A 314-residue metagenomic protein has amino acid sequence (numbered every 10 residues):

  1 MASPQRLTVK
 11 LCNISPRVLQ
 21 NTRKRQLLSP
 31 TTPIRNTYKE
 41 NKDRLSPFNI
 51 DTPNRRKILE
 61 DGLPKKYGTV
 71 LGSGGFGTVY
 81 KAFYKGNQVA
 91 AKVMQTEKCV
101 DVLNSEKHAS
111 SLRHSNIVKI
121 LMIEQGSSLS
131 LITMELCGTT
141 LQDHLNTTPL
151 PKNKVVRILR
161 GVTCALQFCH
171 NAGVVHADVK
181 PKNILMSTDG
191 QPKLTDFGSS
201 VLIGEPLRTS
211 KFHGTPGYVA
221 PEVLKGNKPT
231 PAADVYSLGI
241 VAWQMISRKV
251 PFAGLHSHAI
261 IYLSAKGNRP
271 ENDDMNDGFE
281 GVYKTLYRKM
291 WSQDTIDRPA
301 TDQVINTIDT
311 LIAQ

Functional and structural regions predicted by a protein language model:
Q95-S115: The N-lobe alphaC helix and its flanking beta3-alphaC-beta4 segment of protein kinase-like domains, centered on
K119-S128: Short beta-strand micro-motifs within the conserved protein kinase catalytic domain, predominantly in the N-lobe
S127-T140: Conserved short submotifs of the Hanks-type protein kinase catalytic core that shape the nucleotide-binding pocket
I158-L159: Activation segment signature within eukaryotic-like protein kinase domains
H170-M186: Catalytic-loop of the protein kinase fold
D234: Conserved catalytic-loop aspartate of Hanks-type protein kinases
